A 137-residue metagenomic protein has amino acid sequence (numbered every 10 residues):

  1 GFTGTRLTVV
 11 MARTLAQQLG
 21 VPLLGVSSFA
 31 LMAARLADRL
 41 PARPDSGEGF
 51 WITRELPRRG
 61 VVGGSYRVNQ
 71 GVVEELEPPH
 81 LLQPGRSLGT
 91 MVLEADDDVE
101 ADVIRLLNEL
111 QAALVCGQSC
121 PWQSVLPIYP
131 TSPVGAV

Functional and structural regions predicted by a protein language model:
G1-F2, L31: A short acidic, glycine/proline-enriched capping/turn motif at secondary-structure boundaries, especially helix N-cap
F2-V21: DPxDG-like acidic metal-binding loop motif
L24-V137: Oxyanion-binding and handling regions
